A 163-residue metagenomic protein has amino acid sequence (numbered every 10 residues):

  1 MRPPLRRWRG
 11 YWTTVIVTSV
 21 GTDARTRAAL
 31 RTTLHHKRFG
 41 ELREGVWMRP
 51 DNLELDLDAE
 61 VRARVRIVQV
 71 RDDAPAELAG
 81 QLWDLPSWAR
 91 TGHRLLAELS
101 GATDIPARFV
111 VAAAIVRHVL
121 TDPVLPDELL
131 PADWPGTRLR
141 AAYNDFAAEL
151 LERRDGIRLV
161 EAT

Functional and structural regions predicted by a protein language model:
M1-T13: Short, amphipathic alpha-helical interaction segments positioned at domain boundaries
W8-R9, E41, V61, F109: A short, structural micro-pattern
T13-T14, S19: A conserved regulatory-domain signal marking ACT and ACT-like small-molecule sensing domains and adjacent regulatory
S19-V20, P123: Proline-rich low-complexity regions
G21-T103: Mid-protein regulatory/catalytic core that forms ligand/cofactor-binding pockets and protein-protein interaction
E77-T163: C-terminal regulatory/effector modules of DNA-binding transcriptional regulators
